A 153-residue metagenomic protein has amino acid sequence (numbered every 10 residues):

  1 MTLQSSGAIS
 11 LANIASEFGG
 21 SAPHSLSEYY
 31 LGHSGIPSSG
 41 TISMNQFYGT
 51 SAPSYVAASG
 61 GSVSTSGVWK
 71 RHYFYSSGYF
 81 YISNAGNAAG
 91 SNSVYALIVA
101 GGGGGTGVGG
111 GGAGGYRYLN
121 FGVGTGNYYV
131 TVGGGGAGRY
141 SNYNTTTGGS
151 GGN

Functional and structural regions predicted by a protein language model:
T2-N153: Glycine-biased low-complexity/repetitive sequence motifs
